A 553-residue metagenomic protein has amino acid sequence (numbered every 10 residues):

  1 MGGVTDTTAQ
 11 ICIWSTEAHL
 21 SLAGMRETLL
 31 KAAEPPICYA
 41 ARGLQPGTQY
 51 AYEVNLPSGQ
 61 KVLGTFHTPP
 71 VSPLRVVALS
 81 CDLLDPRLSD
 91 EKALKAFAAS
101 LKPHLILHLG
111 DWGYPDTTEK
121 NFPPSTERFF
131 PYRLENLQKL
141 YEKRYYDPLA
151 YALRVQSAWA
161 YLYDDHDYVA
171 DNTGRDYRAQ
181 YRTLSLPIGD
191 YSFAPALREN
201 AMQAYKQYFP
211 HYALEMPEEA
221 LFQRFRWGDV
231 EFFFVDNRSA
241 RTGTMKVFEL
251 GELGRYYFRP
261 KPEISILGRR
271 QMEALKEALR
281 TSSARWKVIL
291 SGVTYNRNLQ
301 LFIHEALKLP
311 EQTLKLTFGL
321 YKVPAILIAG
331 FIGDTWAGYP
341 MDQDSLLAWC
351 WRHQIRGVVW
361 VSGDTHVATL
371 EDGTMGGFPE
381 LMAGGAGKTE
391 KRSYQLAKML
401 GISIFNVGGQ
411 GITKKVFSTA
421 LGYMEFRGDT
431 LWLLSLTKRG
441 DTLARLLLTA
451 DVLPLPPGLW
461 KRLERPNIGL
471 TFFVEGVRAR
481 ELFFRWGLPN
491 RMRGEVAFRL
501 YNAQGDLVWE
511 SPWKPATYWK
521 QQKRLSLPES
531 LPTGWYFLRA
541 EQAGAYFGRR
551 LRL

Functional and structural regions predicted by a protein language model:
M1-N467: Metal-dependent phosphoester/phosphodiester hydrolase catalytic core
I13, D364, L463-R499: Glycine-centered coil/turn sites that cap beta-strands in beta-rich domains
I13-T16, L56, E425-F426, W486-N490 (+3 more regions): Non-cytosolic beta-sheet module surface loops
L22-G24, F498-N502, A540: Conserved aromatic beta-strand anchor motif in extracellular beta-sandwich/beta-rich domains
T28-A33, P512-Y518: Short beta-strand segments within Ig-like beta-sandwich modules, predominantly Fibronectin type-III
L44-T48, W513-Q542: Short, surface-exposed loop/turn motifs with a glycine/proline- and acidic-biased composition
Q60-T65, A479-R485, S526-P528, T533-L553: C-terminal tail/sorting-segment detector
Y501-D506, Y536: Short, glycine-anchored, charge-dense loop/turn motifs used at functional sites
